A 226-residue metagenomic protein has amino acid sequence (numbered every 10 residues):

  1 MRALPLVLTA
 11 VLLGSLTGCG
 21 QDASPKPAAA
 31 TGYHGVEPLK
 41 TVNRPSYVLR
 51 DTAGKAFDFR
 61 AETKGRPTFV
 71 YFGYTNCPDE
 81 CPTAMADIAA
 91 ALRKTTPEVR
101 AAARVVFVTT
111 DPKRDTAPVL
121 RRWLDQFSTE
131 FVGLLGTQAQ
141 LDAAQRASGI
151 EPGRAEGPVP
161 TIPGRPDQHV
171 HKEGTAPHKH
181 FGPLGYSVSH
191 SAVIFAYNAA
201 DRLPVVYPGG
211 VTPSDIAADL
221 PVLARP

Functional and structural regions predicted by a protein language model:
G14-G18: C-terminal motif of bacterial Sec signal peptides marking the signal peptidase cleavage site
C19-A23: Bacterial signal peptide processing site
P25-A61, A86: N-terminal "domain-start" segment that seeds a small globular fold
R60-A84, I88: Short active-site neighborhood of thiol/selenol oxidoreductases, capturing the structured segment around
T83-A144: Structural microenvironment flanking redox-active thiols in thiol-disulfide oxidoreductases
R121-S187, S191: Short, internal strand/loop/helix patches that form the active-site neighborhood or redox-interaction surface
A192-V205: A short, hydrophobic beta-strand/beta-hairpin element that forms part of a small beta-sheet core
P204-A224: Non-catalytic, surface beta->alpha helical segment in thiol-disulfide oxidoreductase systems
